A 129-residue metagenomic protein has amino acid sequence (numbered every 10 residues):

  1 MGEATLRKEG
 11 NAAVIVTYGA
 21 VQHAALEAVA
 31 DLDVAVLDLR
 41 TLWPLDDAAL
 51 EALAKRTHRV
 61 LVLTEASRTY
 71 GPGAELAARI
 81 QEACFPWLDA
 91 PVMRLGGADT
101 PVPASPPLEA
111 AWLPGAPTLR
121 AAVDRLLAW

Functional and structural regions predicted by a protein language model:
M1-W129: Thiamine diphosphate
